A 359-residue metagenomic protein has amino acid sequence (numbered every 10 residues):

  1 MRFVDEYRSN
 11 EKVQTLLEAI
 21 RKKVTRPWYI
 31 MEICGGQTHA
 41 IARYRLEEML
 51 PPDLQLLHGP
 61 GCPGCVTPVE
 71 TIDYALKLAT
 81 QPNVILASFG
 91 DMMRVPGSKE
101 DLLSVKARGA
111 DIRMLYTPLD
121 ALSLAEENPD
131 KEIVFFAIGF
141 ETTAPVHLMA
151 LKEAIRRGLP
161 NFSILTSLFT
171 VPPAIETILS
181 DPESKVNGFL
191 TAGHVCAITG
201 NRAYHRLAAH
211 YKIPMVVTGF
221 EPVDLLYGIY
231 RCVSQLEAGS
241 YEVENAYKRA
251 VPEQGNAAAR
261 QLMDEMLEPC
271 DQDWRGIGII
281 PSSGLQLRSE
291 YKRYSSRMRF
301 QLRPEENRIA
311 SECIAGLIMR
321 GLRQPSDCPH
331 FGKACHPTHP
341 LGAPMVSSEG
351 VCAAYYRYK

Functional and structural regions predicted by a protein language model:
M1-D130, A144, L148, K152-R157 (+5 more regions): Metallocofactor- and cofactor-centric catalytic cores in central/energy metabolism, strongly enriched
P27-I30, N161-F162, A238-K248, W274 (+2 more regions): Flexible, glycine/charged-enriched surface loops at secondary-structure junctions
L56-P63, Y116, F162-F169, V216-V223 (+1 more regions): A generic structural motif
L168-I175, G255-A258: Short, conserved secondary-structure transition motifs
E183-R249: A conserved active-site cap/scaffold subdomain adjacent to cofactor or substrate pockets
Y227-L317: Internal helical hairpin/lid segments
